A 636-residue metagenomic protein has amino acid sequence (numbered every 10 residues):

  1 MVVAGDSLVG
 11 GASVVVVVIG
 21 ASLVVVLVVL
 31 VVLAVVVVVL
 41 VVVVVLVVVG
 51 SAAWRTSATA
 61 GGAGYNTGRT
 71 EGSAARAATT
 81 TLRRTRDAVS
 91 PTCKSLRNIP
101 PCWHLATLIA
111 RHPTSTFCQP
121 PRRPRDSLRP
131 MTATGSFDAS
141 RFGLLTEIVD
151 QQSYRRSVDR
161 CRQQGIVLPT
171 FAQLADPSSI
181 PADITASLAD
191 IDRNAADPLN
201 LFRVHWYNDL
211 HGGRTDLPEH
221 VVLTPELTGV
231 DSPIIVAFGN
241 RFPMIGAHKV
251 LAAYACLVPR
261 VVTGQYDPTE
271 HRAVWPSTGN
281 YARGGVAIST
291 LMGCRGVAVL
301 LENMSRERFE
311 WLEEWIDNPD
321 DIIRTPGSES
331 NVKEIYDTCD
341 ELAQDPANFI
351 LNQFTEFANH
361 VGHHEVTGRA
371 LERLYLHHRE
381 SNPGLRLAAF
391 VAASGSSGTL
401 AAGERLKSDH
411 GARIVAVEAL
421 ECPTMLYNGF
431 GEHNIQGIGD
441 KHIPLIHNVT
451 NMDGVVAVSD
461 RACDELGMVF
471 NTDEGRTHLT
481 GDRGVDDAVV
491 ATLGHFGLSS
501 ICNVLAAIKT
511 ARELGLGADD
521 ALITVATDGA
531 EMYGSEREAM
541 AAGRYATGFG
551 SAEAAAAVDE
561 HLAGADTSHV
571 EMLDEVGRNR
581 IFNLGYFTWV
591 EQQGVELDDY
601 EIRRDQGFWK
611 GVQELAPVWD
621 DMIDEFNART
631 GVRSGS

Functional and structural regions predicted by a protein language model:
M1-T67, E71: Low-complexity, Ser/Pro/Gly/Ala/Val-rich intrinsically disordered tracts
G50-S51, T81, I99, H104-H112: Polybasic, low-complexity intrinsically disordered segments
A53, A58-A60, G64-A78, L82-S90 (+1 more regions): Residue-level detector of structural "landmarks"
Y65, T107, R111, S115-T116 (+1 more regions): Short, positively charged and aromatic/hydrophobic N-terminal segments
L128-S636: PLP-dependent amino-acid enzyme catalytic core
